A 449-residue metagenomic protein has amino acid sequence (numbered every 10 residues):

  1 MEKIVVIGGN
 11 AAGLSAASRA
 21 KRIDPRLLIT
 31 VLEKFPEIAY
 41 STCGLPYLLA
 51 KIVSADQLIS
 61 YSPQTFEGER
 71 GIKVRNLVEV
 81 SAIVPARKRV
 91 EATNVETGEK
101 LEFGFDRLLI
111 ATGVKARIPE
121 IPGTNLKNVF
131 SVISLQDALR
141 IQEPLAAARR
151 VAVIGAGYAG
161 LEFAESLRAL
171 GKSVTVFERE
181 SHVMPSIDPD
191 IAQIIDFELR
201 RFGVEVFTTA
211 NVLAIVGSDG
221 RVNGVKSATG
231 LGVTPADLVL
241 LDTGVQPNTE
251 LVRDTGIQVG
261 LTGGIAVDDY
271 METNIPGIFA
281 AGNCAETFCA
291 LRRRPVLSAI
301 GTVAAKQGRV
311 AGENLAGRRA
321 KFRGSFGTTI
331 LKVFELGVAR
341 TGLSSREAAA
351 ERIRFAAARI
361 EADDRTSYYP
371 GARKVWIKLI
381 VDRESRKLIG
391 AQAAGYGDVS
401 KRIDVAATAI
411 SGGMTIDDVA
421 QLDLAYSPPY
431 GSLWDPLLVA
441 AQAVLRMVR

Functional and structural regions predicted by a protein language model:
E2-R75, A164-I187: Beta1-alpha1 glycine-rich phosphate/pyrophosphate-binding loop at the start of Rossmann-like nucleotide-binding domains
I7, F103-G113, T234-G244, G308 (+1 more regions): Short hydrophobic core segments
I7-A11, R19-R26, K34, T243 (+2 more regions): Flexible, glycine-rich terminal cap/loop adjacent to redox cofactors in electron-transfer oxidoreductases
I59, R150-A152, Y158-V216, S298-V303 (+1 more regions): Rossmann-like dinucleotide-binding cores of NAD(P)H-dependent redox enzymes
E69, K73-E96, F103, A169-V267 (+1 more regions): A Rossmann-like FAD-binding core segment of flavoenzymes
I110-L170, E205, L261-T262, V267-D269: Glycine-rich dinucleotide-binding loop and its adjacent helix/turn
N125-A148, G217-R221, K226, V233-E313 (+2 more regions): FAD-site-proximal beta/loop scaffold in flavoenzymes
V267, A281-S344, P429-V448: A conserved FAD-binding loop/helix module that cradles the flavin
